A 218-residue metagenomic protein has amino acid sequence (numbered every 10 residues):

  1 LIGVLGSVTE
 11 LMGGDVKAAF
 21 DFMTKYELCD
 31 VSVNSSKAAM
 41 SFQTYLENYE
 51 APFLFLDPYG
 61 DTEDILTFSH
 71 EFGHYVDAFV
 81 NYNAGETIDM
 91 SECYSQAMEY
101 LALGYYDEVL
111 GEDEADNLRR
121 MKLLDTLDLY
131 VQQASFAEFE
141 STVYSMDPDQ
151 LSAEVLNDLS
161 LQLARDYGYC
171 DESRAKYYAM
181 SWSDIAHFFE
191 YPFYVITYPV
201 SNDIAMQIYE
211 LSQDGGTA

Functional and structural regions predicted by a protein language model:
L1-A218: Cation-handling catalytic/transport regions enriched in His/Asp/Glu
